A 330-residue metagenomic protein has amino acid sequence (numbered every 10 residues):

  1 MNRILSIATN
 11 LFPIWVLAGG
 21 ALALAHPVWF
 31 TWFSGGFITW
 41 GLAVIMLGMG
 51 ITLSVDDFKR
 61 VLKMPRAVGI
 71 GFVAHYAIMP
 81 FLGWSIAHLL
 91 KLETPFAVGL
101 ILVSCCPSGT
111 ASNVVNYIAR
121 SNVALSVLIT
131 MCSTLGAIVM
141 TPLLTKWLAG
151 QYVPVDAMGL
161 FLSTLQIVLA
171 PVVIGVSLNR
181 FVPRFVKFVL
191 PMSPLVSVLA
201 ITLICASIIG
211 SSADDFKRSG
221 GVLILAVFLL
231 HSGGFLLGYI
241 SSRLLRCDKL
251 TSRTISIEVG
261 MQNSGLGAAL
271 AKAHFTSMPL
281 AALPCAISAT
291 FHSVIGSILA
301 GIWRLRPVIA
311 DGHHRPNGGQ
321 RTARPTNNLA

Functional and structural regions predicted by a protein language model:
M1-R321, P325-A330: Alpha-helical transmembrane segments of multi-pass small-molecule/ion transporters
